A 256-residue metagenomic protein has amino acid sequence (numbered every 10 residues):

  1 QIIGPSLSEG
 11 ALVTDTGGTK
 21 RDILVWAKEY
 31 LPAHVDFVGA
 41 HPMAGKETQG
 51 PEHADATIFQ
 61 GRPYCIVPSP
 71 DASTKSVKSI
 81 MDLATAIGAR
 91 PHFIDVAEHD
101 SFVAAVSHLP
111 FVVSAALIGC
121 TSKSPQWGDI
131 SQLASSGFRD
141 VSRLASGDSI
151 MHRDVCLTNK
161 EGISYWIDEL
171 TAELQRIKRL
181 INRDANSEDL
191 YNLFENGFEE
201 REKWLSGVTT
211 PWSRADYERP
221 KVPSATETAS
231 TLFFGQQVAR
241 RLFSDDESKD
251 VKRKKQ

Functional and structural regions predicted by a protein language model:
I2-P51: Rossmann-like NAD(P)(H) cofactor-binding subdomain of soluble oxidoreductases
R21, S73-T74, S164: Loop/helix-junction capping segments adjacent to catalytic residues or to phosphate/diphosphate-binding pockets
D36-I66, D71-S73: Active-site capping/gating segments
I58-S146: Internal alpha-helical scaffold of NAD(P)-dependent oxidoreductase catalytic cores
I118-M151, C156, K160, A215-D245: A hydrophobic C-terminal alpha-helical subdomain
D129-E202: Interdomain hinge/lid region at the active-site interface of Rossmann-like NAD(P)-dependent oxidoreductases
A172-Q175, L180, E188-Q256: Long, low-complexity C-terminal extensions of enzymes
